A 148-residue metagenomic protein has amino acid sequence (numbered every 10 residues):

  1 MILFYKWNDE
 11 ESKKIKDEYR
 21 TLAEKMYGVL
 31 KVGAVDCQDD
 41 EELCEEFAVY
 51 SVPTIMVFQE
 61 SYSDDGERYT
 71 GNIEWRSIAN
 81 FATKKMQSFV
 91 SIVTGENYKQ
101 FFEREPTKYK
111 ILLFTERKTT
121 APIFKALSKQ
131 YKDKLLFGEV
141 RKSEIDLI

Functional and structural regions predicted by a protein language model:
M1-I148: ER-lumen resident redox/N-glycosylation machinery signature
